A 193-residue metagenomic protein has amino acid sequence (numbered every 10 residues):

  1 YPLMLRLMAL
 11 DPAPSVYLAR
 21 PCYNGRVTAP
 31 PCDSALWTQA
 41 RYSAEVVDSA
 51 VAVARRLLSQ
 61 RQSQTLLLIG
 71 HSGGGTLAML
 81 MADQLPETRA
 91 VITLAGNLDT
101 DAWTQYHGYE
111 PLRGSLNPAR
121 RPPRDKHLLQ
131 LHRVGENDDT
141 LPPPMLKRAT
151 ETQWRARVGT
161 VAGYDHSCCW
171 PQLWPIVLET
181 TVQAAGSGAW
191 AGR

Functional and structural regions predicted by a protein language model:
Y1-A40: Active-site machinery of serine-nucleophile hydrolases
L3-L7, V46-V53, G73: Stable alpha-helical elements in mature extracytoplasmic
C32-Q60: Alpha/beta-hydrolase active-site loop
R55-E110: Primarily recognizes the serine-hydrolase "nucleophile elbow" in alpha/beta-hydrolase and SGNH/GDSL folds
G96-C168: The feature captures the conserved acid-bearing segment of alpha/beta-hydrolase catalytic domains
C169-Q183: Post-His helix in hydrolase/transferase enzymes
G188-R193: Alpha/beta-hydrolase-fold serine-hydrolase catalytic core, especially in secreted/extracellular enzymes
